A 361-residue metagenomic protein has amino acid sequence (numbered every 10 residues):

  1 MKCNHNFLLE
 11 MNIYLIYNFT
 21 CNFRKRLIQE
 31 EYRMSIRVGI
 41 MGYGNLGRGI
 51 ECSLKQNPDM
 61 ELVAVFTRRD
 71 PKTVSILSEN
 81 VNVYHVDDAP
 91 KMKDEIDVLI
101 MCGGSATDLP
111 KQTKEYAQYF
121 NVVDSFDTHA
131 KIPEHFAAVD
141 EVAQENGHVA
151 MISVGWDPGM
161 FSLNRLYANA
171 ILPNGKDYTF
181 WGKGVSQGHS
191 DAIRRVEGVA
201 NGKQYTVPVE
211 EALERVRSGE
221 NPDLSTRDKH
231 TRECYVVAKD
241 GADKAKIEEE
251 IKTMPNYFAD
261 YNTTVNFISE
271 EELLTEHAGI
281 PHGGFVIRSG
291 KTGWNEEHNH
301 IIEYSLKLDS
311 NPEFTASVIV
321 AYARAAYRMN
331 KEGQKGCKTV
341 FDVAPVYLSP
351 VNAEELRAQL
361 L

Functional and structural regions predicted by a protein language model:
H5, N12-F19, F23, Y32-Y116 (+1 more regions): N-terminal glycine-/serine-/threonine-rich beta1-alpha1-beta2 phosphate-ribose binding loop of Rossmann-like
R37, G49, Q56-P90, V185-A323: C-terminal substrate-binding/catalytic lobe of Rossmann-fold NAD(P)-dependent oxidoreductases
G44-L46, A106, H129-I132, S153-S162 (+3 more regions): Gly/Ser/Thr-rich loops at beta-strand to alpha-helix junctions that form or flank small-molecule/cofactor-binding
D124-S125, A150-V154, F180, K203-Q204: General beta-strand structural signal in soluble alpha/beta enzymes
F126-A150: Rossmann-fold NAD(P)-binding glycine/threonine-rich loop
G147-N169, I319: Short alpha-helices
M160-K176, D191-N201, A325: Oxidoreductase and adenylate-handling cofactor-binding alpha/beta cores
E296, H300-L361: NAD(P)-dependent Rossmann-like dehydrogenase/reductase catalytic/cofactor-binding core
